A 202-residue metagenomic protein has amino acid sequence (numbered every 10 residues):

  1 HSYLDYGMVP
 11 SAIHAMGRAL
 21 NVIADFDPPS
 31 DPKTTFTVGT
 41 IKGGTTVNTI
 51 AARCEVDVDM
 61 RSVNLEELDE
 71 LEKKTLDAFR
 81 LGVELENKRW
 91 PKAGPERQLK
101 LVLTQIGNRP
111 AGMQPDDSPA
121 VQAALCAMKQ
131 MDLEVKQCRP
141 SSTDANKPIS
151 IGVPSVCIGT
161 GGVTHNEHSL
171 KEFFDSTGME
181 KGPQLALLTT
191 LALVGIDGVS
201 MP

Functional and structural regions predicted by a protein language model:
S2-P202: Metal-dependent amide/peptide-bond hydrolase catalytic core, centered on the "pita-bread" metallohydrolase fold
